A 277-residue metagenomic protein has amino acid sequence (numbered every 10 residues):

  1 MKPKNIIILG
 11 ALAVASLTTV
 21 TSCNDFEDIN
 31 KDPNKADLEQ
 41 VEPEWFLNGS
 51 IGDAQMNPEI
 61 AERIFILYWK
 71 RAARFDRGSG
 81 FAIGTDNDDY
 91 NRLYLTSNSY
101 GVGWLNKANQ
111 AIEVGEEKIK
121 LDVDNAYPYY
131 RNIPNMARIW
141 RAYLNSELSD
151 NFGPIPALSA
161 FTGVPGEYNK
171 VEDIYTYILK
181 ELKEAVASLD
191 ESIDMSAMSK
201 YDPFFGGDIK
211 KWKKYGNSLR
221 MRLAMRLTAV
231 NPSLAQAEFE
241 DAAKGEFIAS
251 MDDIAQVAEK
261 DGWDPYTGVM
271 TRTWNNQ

Functional and structural regions predicted by a protein language model:
M1, C23-D25, S50, A142 (+1 more regions): Terminal processing/anchoring signals of secreted or surface-associated proteins and related intramolecular
M1-L9: Bacterial N-terminal signal peptides that target proteins for export
K2, I60, L67-R74, N135-R138 (+1 more regions): Short alpha-helical segments used as structural interaction elements across diverse proteins
L12-A15: Core hydrophobic alpha-helical transmembrane segments of single-pass membrane proteins
T18-S22: C-terminal motif of bacterial Sec signal peptides marking the signal peptidase cleavage site
C23-I83, R92, V102, K118-D122: Membrane-proximal, proline-rich intrinsically disordered regions
Q40-E44, D76-Q277: Structured, solvent-exposed acidic/aromatic patches
